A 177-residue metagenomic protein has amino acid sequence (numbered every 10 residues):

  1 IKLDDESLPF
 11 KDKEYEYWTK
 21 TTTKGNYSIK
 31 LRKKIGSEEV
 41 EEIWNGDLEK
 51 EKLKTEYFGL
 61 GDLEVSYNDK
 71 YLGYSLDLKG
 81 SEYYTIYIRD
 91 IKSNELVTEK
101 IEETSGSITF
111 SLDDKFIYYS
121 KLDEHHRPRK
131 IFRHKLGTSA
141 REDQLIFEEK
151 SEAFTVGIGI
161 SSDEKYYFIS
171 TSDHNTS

Functional and structural regions predicted by a protein language model:
I1-S177: Beta-propeller folds
